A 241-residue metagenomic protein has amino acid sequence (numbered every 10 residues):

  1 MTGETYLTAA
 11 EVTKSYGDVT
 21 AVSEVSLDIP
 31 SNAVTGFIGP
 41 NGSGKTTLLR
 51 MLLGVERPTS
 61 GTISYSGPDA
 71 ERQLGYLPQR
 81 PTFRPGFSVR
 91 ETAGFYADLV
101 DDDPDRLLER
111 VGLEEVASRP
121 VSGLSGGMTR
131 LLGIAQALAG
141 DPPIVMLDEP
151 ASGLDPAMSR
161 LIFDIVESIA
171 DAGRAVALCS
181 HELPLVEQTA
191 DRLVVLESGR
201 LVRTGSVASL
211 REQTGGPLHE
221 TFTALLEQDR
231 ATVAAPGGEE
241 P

Functional and structural regions predicted by a protein language model:
S60-R72: Conserved ABC transporter NBD signature motif
G94, D102-V116: Conserved ABC ATPase "signature" region
V145-E149: Catalytic Walker B motif of ABC-type/P-loop ATPase nucleotide-binding domains
V186-Q188: A short, surface-exposed alpha-helical micro-motif characterized by mixed small hydrophobic and charged/polar residues
T204-G205: ABC ATPase "signature
